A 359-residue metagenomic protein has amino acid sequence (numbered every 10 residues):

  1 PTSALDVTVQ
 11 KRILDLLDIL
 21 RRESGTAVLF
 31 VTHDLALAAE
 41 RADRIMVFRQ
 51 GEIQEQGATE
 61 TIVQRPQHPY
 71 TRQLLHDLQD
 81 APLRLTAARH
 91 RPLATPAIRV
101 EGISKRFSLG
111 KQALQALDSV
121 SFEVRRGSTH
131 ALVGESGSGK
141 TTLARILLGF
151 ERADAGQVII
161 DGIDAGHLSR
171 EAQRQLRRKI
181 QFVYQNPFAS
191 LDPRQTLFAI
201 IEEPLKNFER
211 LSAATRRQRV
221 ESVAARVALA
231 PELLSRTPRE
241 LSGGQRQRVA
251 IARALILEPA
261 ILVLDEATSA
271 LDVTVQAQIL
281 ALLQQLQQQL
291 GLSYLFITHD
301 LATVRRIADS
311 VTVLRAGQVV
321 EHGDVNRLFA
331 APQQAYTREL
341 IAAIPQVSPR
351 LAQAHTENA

Functional and structural regions predicted by a protein language model:
Q56-G57, R65, V319-G323: ABC ATPase "signature
L148: Helix-to-loop junction immediately C-terminal to a conserved catalytic motif
G156-D164, L176: Conserved ABC transporter NBD signature motif
D164, T215-E232, I341-A342: Conserved ABC ATPase "signature" region
T237-L241, Q245: Conserved ABC ATPase signature
E258: Conserved catalytic motifs of ABC-family nucleotide-binding domains
